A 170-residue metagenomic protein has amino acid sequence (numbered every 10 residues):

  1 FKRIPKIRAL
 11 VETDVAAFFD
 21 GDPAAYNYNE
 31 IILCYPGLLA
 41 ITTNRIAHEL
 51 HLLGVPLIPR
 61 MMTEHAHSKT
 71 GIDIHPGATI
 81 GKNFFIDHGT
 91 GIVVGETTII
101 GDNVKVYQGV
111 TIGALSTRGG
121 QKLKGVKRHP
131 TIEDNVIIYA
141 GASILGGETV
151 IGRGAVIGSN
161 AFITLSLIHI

Functional and structural regions predicted by a protein language model:
F1-E64: Terminal amphipathic alpha-helical/low-complexity segments used for targeting or macromolecular assembly
Y26-Y28, R45, H67-K69, Y107 (+1 more regions): Residue-level signal for pocket-adjacent positions within structured domains
G37, L53, L57, H75 (+2 more regions): A short glycine-/small-residue-rich loop at the edge of a beta-strand within enzyme catalytic domains
T70, H75-P76, G81-K82, D87-E96 (+10 more regions): Left-handed beta-helix
Q121-L123, R128: Regulatory activation segment
I168-I170: Conserved small/polar residues in nucleotide/adenosyl-binding loops
